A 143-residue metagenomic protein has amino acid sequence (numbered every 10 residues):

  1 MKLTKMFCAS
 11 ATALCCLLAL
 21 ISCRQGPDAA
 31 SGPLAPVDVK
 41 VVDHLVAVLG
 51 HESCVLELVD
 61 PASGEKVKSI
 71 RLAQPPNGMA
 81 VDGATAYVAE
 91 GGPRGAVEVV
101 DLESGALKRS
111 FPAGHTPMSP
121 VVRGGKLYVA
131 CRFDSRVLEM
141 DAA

Functional and structural regions predicted by a protein language model:
K2-A11: Bacterial N-terminal signal peptides that target proteins for export
S10-L20: Bacterial N-terminal signal peptides
L18, C23-A143: Predominantly soluble domains enriched in secretory-pathway, periplasmic, or organellar proteins
